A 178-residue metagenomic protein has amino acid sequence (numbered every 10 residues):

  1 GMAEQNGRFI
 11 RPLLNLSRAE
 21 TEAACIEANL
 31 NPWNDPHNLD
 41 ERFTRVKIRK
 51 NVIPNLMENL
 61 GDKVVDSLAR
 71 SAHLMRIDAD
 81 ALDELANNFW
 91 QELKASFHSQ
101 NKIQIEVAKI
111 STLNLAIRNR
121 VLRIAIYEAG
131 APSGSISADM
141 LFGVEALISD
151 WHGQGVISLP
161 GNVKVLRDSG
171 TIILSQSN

Functional and structural regions predicted by a protein language model:
G1-L14: A mobile, often basic/glycine-rich helix-loop segment that functions as the active-site lid/recognition loop
A3-N6, V46, K50-N51, M57 (+1 more regions): AMP-forming adenylation/ATP pyrophosphatase catalytic core
N15-N31, R49-N55: Metal-dependent de-N-acetylase/amidase catalytic core
W33-N34, S169: Short acidic/histidine-rich active-site segments
H37-N38, D139: Residue-level "edge-of-site" marker
L39-T44: Noncatalytic alpha-helical scaffolds and linker/capping helices
